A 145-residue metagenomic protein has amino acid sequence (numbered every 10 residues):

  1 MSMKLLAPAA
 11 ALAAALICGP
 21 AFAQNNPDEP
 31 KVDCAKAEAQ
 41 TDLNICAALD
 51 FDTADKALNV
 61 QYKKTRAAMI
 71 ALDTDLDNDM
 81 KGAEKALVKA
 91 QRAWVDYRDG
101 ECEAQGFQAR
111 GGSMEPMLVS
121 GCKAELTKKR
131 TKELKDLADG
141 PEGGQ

Functional and structural regions predicted by a protein language model:
M1-A10: Bacterial N-terminal signal peptides that target proteins for export
S2, F22-Q145: N-terminal alpha-helical modules
A13-A14: Repetitive helical segments and hydrophobic/amphipathic motifs
C18-P20: N-terminal signal peptide c-region/cleavage motif recognized by signal peptidases
